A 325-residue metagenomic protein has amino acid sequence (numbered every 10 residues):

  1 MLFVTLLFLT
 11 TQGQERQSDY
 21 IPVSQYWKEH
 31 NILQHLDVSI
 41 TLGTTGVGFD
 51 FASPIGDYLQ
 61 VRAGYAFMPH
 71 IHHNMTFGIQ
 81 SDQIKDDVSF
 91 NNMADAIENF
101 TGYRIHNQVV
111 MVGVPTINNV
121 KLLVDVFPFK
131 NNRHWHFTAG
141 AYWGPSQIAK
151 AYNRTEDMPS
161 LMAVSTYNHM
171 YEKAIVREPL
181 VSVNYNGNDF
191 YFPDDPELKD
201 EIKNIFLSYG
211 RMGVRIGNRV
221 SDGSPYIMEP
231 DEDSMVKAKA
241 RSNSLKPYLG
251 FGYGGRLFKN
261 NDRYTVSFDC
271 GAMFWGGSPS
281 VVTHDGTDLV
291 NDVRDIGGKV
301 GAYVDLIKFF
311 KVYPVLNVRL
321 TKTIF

Functional and structural regions predicted by a protein language model:
M1-K28, F325: Cleavable N-terminal export/targeting peptides
Q25-E29, H35-I40, I71-I117, S146-S244 (+1 more regions): Extracellular/periplasm-exposed beta-strand and loop segments of Gram-negative cell-envelope proteins, dominated by
W27-H35, Y58, F129-W135, K150 (+2 more regions): Short loop/turn motifs that connect adjacent beta-strands in outer-membrane beta-barrel proteins
Q34-I40, F49, D57, V61-A63 (+5 more regions): Transmembrane beta-strands of outer-membrane beta-barrel proteins
L42-G46, Y65-I71, A141-Q147, G255 (+2 more regions): Transmembrane beta-strands of outer-membrane beta-barrel pores
P115-Q147: Ordered, amphipathic secondary-structure segments that act as subunit-interaction surfaces in large macromolecular
K246-F258: Extended serine/threonine-enriched, polar tracts that run as long, contiguous segments within proteins
F310-F325: Outer-membrane beta-barrel "beta-signal"
